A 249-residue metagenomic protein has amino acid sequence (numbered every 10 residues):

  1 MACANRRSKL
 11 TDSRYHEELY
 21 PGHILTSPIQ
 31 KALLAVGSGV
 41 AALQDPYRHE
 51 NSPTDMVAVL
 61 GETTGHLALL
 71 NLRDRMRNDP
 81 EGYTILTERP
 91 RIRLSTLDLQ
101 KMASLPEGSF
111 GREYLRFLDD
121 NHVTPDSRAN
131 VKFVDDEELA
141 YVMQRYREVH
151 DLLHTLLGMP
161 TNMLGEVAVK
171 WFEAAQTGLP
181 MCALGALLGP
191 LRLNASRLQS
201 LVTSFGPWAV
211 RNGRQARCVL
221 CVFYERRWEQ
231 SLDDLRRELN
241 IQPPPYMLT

Functional and structural regions predicted by a protein language model:
M1, P21, V36-S38, F205 (+1 more regions): Feature targets compositionally biased, intrinsically disordered low-complexity regions with long contiguous runs
M1-L25: N-terminal mitochondrial targeting presequence
S8, S13, V40, E107-F110 (+1 more regions): Short linear sequence motifs
H16-L19, A32-L33, R73-N78: A broad, low-specificity signal for short, low-complexity segments enriched in glycine/proline and polar/charged
G22-P28, V36-P46: N-terminal-proximal low-complexity accessory segments that begin disordered and transition into the first
R48-R237, I241: Core of folded catalytic or high-affinity ligand/protein-binding domains in predominantly eukaryotic proteins
P244-T249: Mature, matrix/stroma-exposed regions of nuclear-encoded mitochondrial and chloroplast proteins
